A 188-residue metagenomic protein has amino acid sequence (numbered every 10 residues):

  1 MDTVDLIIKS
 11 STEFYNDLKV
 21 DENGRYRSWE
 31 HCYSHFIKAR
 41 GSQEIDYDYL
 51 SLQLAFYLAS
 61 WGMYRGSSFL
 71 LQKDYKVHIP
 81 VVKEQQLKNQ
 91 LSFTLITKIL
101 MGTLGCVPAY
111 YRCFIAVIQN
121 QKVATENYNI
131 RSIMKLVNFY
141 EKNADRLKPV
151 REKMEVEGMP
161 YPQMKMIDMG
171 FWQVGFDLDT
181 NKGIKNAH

Functional and structural regions predicted by a protein language model:
M1-K88, G105-H188: An N-terminal alpha-helical hairpin/helix-loop-helix interaction module that forms a charged, gly/pro-flexible surface
E84-G102: Helix-hairpin-helix
